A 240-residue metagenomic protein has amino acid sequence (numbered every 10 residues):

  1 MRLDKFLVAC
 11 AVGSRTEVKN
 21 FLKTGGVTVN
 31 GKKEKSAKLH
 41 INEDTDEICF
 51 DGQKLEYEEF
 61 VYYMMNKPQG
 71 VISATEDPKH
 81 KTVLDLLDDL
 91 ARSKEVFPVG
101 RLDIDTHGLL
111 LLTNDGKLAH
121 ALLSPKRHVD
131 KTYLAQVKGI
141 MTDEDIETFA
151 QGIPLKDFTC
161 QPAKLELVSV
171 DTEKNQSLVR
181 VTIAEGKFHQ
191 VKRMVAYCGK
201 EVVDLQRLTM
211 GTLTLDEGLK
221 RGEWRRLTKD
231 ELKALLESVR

Functional and structural regions predicted by a protein language model:
M1-R240: Basic, flexible Lys/Arg- and Gly-enriched helix-loop patches that mediate nucleic-acid binding at interfaces with rRNA
